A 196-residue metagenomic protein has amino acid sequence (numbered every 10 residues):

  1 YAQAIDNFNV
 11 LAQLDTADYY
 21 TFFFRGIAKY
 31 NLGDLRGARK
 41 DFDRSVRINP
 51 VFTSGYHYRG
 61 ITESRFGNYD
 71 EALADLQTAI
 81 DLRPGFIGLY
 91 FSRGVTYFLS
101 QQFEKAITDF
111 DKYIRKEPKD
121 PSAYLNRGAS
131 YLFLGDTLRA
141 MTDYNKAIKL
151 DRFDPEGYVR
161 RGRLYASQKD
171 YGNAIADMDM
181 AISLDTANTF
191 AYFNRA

Functional and structural regions predicted by a protein language model:
Y1-A196: Alpha-helical tetratricopeptide repeat
